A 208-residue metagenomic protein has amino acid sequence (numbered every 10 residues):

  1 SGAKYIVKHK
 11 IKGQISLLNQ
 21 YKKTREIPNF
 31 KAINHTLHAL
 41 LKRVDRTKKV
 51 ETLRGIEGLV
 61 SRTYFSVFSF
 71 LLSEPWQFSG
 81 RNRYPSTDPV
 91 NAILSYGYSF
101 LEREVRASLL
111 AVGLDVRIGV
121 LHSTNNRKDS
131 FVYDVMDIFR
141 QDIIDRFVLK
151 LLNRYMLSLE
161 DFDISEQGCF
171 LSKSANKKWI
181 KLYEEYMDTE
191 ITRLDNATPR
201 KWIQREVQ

Functional and structural regions predicted by a protein language model:
S1-Q208: Active-site helix-to-loop segments that bind/position phosphate- or nucleotide-bearing substrates and donors across
